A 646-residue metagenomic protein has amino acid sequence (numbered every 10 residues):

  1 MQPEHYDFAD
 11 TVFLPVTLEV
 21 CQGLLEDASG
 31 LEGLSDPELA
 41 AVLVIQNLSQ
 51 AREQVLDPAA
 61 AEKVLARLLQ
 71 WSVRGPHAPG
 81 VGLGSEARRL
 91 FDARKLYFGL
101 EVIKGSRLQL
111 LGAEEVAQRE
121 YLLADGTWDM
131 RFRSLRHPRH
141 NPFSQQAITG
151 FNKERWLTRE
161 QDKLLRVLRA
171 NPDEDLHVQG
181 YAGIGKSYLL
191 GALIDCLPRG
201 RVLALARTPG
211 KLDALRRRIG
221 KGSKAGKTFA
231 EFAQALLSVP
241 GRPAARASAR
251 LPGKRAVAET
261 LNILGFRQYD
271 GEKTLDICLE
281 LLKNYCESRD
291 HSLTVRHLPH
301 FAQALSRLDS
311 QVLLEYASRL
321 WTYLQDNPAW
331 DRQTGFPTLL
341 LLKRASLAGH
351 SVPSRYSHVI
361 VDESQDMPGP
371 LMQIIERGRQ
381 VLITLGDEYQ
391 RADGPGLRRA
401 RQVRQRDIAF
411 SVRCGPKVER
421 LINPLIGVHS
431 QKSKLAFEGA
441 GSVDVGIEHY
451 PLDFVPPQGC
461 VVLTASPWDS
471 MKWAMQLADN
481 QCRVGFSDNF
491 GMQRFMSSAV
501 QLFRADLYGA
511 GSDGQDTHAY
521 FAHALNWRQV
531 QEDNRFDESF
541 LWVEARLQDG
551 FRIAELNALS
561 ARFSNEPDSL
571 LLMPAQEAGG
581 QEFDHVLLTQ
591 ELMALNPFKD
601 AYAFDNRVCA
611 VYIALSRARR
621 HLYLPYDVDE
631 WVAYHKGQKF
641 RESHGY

Functional and structural regions predicted by a protein language model:
M1-Y646: The feature marks helicase ATPase cores and/or their adjacent C-terminal helical subdomains in SF1/SF2/AAA+ helicases
